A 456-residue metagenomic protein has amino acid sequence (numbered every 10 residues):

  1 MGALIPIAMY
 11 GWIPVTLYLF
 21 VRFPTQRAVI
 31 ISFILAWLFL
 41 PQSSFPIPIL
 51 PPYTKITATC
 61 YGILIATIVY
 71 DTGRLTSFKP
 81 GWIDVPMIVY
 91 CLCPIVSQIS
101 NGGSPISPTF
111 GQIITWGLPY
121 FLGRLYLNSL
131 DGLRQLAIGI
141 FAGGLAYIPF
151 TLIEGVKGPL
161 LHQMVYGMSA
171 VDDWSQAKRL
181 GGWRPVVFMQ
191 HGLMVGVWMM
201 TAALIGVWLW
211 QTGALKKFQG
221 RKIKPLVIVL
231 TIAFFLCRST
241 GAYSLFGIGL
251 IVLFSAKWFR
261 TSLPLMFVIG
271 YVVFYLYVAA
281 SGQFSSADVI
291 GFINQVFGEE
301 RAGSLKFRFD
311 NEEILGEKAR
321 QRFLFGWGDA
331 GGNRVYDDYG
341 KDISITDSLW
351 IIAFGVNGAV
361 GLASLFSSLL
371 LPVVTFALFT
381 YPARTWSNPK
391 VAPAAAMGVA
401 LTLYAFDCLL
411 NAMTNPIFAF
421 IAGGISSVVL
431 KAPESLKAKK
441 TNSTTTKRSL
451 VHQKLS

Functional and structural regions predicted by a protein language model:
V29-I30, K79-Y90, S107, G111-I114 (+1 more regions): Interfacial loop-to-transmembrane-helix boundary motif in multi-pass membrane proteins
V29-I47, K55-G117: N-terminal hydrophobic segments of proteins, predominantly signal-anchor/transmembrane helices of inner/organellar
P41-P48, D173-M189, K306-D310, D338-G355: Juxtamembrane membrane-water interface segments that cap and precede transmembrane helices
G62-A66, F267-V268, A394-S456: Transmembrane alpha-helices of multi-pass inner-membrane enzymes
P94-V96, A137-G167, D173-G182, V186-R238 (+1 more regions): Alpha-helical transmembrane segments of multi-pass inner-membrane proteins
P149-P159, C237, F254-E299, E317-Q321 (+1 more regions): A membrane-periplasm/extracellular boundary helix in multi-pass inner-membrane enzymes that assemble envelope glycans
L250, N357-L403: Hydrophobic transmembrane alpha-helices and their immediate junctions
A287-V360, F376-T385: Long extracytoplasmic/lumenal interhelical loops at the membrane interface of multi-pass membrane proteins
